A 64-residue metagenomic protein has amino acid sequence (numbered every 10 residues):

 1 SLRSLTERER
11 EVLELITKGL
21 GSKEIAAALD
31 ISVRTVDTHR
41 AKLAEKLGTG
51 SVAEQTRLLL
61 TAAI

Functional and structural regions predicted by a protein language model:
S1-T35, T61: Helix-turn-helix DNA-binding segment
A28, H39-K42: Residues within the DNA-recognition helix of helix-turn-helix
A41-I64: Basic, Lys/Arg-enriched C-terminal extension of HTH/homeodomain DNA-binding domains
